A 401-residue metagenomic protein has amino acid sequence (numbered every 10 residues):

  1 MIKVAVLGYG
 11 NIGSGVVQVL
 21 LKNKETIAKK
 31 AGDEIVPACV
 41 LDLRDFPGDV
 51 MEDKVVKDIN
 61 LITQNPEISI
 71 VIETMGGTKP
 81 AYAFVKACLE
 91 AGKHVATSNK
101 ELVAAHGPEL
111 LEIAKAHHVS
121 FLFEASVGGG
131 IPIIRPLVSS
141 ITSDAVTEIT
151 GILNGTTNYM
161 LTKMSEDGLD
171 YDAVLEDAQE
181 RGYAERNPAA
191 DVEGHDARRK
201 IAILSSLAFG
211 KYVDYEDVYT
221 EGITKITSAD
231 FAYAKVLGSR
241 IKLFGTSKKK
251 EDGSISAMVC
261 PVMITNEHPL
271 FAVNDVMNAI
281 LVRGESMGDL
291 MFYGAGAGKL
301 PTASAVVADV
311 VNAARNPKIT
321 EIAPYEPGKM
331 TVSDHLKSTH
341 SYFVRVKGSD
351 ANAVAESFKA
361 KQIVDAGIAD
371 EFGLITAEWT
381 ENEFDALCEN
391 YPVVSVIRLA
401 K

Functional and structural regions predicted by a protein language model:
M1-A91: N-terminal glycine-/serine-/threonine-rich beta1-alpha1-beta2 phosphate-ribose binding loop of Rossmann-like
L7, E73-M75, S98, A105 (+1 more regions): Structural motif
I68, K115-D196, I203: Rossmann-like NAD(P)H-binding beta-loop-alpha module
A81-A87, A91, K100-V138: Rossmann-fold NAD(P)-binding glycine/threonine-rich loop
H94-A96: A short hydrophobic/small-residue beta-strand
V146-T150, N158-L161, S165, D177 (+2 more regions): Catalytic, metal-anchored helix/loop core of enzyme active sites in primary metabolism
L175-A272, M277-A279: Substrate-binding/catalytic subdomain of NAD(P)-dependent oxidoreductase enzymes
V310-K401: A conserved regulatory-domain signal marking ACT and ACT-like small-molecule sensing domains and adjacent regulatory
